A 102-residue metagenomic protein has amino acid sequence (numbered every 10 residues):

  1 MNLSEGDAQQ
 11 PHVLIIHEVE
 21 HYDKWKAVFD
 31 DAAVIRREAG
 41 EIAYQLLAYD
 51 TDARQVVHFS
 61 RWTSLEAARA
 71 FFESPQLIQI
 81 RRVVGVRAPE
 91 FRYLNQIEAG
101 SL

Functional and structural regions predicted by a protein language model:
M1-Q79, V83-L102: Short S/T/G/P-rich N-terminal loop/turn motif that feeds into the first structured element of a domain
